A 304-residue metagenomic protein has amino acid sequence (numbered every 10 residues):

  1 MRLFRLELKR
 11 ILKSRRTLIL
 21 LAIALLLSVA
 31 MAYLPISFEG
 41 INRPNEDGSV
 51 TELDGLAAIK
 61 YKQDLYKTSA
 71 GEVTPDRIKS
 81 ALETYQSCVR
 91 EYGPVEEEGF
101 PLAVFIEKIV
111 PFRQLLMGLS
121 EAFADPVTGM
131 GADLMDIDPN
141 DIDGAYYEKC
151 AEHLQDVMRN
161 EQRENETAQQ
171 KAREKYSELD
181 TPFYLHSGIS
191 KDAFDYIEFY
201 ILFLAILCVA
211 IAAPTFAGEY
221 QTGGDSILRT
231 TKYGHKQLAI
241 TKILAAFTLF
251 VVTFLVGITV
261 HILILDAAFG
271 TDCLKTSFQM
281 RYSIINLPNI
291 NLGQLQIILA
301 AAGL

Functional and structural regions predicted by a protein language model:
M1-L18, A22-A24: Aromatic- and glycine-rich beta-strand/loop motifs that create alpha-glucan
E7, I11, L228-R229, L304: Generic transmembrane alpha-helix motif of multi-pass integral membrane proteins
E7, Q237, K242: Acidic donor-binding helix in nucleotide-sugar-dependent glycosyltransferases
L26-V89, D138-E219, I240-L304: Secretory targeting signals
I78-I142: Extracytoplasmic loops/domains of multi-pass membrane proteins
E219-S226: Hydrophobic transmembrane alpha-helix segments characteristic of membrane transport and insertion machinery
R229-H235: Short helix-to-coil transition segments within interhelical loops that connect adjacent transmembrane helices
